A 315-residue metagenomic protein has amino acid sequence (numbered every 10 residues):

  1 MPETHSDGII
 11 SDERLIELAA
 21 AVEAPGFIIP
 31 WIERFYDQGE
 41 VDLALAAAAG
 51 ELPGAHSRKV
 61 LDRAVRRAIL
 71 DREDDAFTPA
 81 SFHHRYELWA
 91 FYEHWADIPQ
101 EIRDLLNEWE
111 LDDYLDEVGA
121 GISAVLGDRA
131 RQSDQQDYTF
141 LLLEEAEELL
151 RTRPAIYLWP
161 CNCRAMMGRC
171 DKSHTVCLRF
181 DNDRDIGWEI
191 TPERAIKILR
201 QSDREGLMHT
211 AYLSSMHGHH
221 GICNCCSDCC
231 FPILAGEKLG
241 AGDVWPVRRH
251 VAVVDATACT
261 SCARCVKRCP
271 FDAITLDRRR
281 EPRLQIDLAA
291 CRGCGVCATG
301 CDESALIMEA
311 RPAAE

Functional and structural regions predicted by a protein language model:
M1-I29: Long, low-complexity, charged/polar intrinsically disordered regions in eukaryotic proteins
G26-H56: Short amphipathic alpha-helical interface segments
P53-A68: Short amphipathic alpha-helical interaction segments
V65-D75, I274-T275, L306-I307: A short, conserved structural fragment
D74-R85, I286: Accessory beta->alpha helical hairpin/"wing" motif in late/C-terminal subdomains of nucleic-acid enzymes
P79, T210-G221, L239-R268, D272-G293 (+1 more regions): Ferredoxin-like iron-sulfur electron-transfer modules
S81-Y114: Short, amphipathic alpha-helical interaction segments positioned at domain boundaries
L111-V251: Catalytic cores of enzyme domains
